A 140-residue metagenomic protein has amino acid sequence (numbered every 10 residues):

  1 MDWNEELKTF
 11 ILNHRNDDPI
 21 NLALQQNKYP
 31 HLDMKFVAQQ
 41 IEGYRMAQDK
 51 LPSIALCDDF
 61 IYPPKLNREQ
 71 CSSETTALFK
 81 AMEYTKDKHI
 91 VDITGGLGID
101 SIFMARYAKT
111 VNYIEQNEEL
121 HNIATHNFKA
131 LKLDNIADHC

Functional and structural regions predicted by a protein language model:
M1-C140: SAM-dependent transferase fold signal centered on methyltransferase-like domains, encompassing both Class I
